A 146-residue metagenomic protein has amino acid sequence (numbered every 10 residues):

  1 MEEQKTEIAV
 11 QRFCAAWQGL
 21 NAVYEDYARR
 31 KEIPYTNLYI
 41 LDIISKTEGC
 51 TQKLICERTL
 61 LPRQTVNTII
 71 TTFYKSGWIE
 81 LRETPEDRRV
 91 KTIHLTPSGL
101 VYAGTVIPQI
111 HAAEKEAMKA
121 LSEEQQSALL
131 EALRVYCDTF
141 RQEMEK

Functional and structural regions predicted by a protein language model:
M1-K31: N-terminal leader segment of winged-helix/HTH proteins
M1-K5, E123-K146: C-terminal regulatory/oligomerization modules of transcriptional regulators
C14-W17, N21, T59, I107 (+1 more regions): Amphipathic, non-transmembrane alpha-helical scaffold segments
A15, G19, T68-I69, E131: Alpha-helical macromolecular-interaction surfaces
G19, V23, Y39-D42, V101 (+2 more regions): Pre-recognition alpha-helix immediately N-terminal to the DNA-recognition helix within helix-turn-helix or winged-helix
A22-T65: N-terminal helix-turn-helix DNA-binding core of bacterial DNA-binding proteins
T71-R134: Charged, amphipathic alpha-helical coiled-coil/dimerization segments
